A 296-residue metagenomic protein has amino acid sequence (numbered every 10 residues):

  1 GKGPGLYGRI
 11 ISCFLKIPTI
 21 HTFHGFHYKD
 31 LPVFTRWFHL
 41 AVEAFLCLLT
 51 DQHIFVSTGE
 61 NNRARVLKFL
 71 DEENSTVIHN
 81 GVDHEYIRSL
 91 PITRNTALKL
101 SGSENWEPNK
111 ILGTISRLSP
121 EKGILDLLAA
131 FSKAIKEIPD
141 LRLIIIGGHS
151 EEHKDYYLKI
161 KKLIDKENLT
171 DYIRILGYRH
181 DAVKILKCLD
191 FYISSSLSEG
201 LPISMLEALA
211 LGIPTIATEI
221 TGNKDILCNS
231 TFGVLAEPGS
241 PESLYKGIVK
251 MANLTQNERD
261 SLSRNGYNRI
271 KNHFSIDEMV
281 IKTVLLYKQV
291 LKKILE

Functional and structural regions predicted by a protein language model:
G1-G5, F23: Short His-centered aromatic/hydrophobic patch
T50-N74, V82-I87: A short, active-site helix/loop in glycosyltransferases that binds the activated sugar's phosphate group
R88-N105, I111, K159-K161: A short helix/loop element that forms part of the nucleotide-sugar donor recognition site in Leloir-type
K110, T114-K136, L143, D155-L158 (+1 more regions): A conserved mid-protein helix/loop that constitutes part of the nucleotide-sugar donor-binding site
Y178, L197: Aromatic "clamp/platform" in nucleotide-sugar-dependent glycosyltransferases that forms part of the donor/acceptor
P214-A217, L227: Short hydrophobic beta-strand element within catalytic cores of glycosyltransferases and related nucleotide-activated
N229-S230, V234-P241, K250-Q256: Conserved acidic donor-binding segment of nucleotide-sugar-dependent glycosyltransferases
N257-H273, I281-L285, Q289: A short, well-ordered alpha-helix in the C-terminal region of glycosyltransferases
